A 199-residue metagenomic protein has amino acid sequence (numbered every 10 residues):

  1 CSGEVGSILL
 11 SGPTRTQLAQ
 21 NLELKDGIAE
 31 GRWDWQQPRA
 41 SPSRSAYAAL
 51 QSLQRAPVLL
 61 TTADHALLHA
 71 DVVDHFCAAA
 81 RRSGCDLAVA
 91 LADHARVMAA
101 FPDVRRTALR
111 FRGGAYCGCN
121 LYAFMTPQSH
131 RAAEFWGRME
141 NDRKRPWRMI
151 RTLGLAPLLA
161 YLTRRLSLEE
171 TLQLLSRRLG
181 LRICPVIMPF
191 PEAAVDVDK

Functional and structural regions predicted by a protein language model:
C1-P57, S167: Conserved N-terminal catalytic core of the sugar/cofactor nucleotidyltransferase
L9-L10, L60, L87-V89: Structural beta-sheet core signal
T16-A19, A66-L67, A193-A194: Short, active-site-adjacent cap segments at secondary-structure transitions
A56-D64: Short beta-strand-to-loop acidic/aromatic patch adjacent to the donor-nucleotide binding site
L68-R177, M188-P191: Conserved core of the sugar-phosphate nucleotidyltransferase
G180: Extracellular/lumenal and peripheral-membrane lipid-interaction modules
C184-I187, D196: Conserved active-site beta-strand element of glycosyltransferases/polysaccharide synthases
K199: Short, conserved phosphate/pyrophosphate- and ester-handling motifs at nucleotide-, phospho-/glycolipid
